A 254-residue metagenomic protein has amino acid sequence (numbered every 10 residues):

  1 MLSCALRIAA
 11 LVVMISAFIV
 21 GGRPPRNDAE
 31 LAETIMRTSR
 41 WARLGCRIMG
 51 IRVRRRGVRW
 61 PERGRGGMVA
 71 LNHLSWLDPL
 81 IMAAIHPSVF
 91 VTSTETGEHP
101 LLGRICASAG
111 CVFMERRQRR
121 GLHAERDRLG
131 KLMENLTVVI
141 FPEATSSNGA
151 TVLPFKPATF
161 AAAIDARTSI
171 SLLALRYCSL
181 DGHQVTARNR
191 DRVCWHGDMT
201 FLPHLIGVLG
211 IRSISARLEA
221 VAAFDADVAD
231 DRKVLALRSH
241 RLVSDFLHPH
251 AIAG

Functional and structural regions predicted by a protein language model:
M1-R55, R104-A109, S213: A transmembrane-helix-recognition feature enriched in membrane-embedded lipid enzymes and envelope glyco-/phospholipid
V12, I48, V208, L242 (+1 more regions): Residues that form generic nucleotide/phosphate-binding pockets
A42, F160, H240-S244: Generic solvent-exposed, charged/amphipathic alpha-helical segments that serve as macromolecular interface scaffolds
R47-K233, L237-R238, A253: Soluble catalytic domains of membrane acyltransferases
L132, R241-H250: C-terminal alpha-helix
